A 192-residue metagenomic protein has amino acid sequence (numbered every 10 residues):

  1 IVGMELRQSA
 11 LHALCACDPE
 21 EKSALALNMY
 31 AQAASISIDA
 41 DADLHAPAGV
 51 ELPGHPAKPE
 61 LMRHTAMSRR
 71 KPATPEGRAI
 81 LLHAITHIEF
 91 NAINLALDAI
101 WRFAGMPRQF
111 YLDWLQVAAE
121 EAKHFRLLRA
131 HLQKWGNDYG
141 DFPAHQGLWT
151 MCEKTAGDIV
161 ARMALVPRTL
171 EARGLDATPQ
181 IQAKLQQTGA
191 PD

Functional and structural regions predicted by a protein language model:
V2-D192: Non-heme di-metal
